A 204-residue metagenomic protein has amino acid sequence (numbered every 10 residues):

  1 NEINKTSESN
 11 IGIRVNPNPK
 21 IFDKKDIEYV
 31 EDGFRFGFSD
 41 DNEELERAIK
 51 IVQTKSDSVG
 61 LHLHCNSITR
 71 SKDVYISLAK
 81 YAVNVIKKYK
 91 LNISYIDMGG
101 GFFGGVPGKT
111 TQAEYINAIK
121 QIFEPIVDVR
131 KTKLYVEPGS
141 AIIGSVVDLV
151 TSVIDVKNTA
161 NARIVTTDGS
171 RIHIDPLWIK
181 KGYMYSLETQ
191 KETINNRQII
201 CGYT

Functional and structural regions predicted by a protein language model:
N1-Y95: Active-site-proximal beta-alpha core segment in soluble small-molecule metabolic enzymes
S9, R130-T132: A short helix->loop->beta-strand "cap" motif at the edges of active sites that frequently abuts
I13, L61, M98, E137 (+1 more regions): Conserved, mostly hydrophobic/aromatic
H64-N66, I96-V106, V136-A141: Glycine-rich beta-strand-to-loop/alpha-helix junction loops that act as flexible
S71-S77, G105-I116, G144-D155: Short glycine/threonine-rich loop-to-helix capping motif typified by GTGT followed within a few residues by an Asp-Pro
A82-I86, I116-V127: Alpha-helix-loop-beta-strand connector modules within alpha/beta enzyme cores
K87-N92, I126-R130, N158-N161: Secondary-structure transition/capping motifs at alpha-helix termini and the adjoining loop/turn into the next element
A118, K133-T204: Charged (often Lys/Glu-rich) extended helix/loop segments that serve as interaction or gating elements
